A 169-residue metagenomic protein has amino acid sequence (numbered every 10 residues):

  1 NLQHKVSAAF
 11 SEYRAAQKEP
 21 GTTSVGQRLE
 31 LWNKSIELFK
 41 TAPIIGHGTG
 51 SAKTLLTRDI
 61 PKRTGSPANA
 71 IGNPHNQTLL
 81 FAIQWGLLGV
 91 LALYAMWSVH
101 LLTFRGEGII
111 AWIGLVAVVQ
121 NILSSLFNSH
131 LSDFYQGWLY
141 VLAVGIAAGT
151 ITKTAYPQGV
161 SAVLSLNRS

Functional and structural regions predicted by a protein language model:
N1, L87, S129-H130: Helix-loop-helix junctions and helix-breaking kinks within/between transmembrane helices of multi-pass membrane
N1, S165-S169: Signature aromatic-anchored transmembrane alpha helix within multi-pass, membrane-resident enzymes that catalyze glycan
N1-E19, N33-T41, T49: A membrane-periplasm/extracellular boundary helix in multi-pass inner-membrane enzymes that assemble envelope glycans
E12, L31-K34, L55, Q77 (+5 more regions): Generic recognition of well-ordered alpha-helical segments
E19-N33, T41, I45-W85: Long extracytoplasmic/lumenal interhelical loops at the membrane interface of multi-pass membrane proteins
F39, A82, R105-G108, L126: Hydrophobic residues in alpha-helical segments
Q84-V119: Hydrophobic transmembrane alpha-helices and their immediate junctions
M96, G114-I122, L126, H130-L166: Transmembrane alpha-helices of multi-pass inner-membrane enzymes
